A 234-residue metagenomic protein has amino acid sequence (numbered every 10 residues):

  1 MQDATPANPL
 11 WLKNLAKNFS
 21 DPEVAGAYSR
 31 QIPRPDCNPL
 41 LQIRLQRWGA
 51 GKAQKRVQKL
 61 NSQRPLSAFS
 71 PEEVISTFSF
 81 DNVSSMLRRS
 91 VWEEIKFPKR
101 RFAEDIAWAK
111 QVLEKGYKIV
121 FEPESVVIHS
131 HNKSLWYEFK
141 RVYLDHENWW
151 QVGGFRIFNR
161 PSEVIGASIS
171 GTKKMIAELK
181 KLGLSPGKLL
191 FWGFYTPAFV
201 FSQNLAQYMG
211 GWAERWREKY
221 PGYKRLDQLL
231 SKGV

Functional and structural regions predicted by a protein language model:
M1-D3: Active-site acidic Asp-centered loop
T5-A50: Conserved donor NDP-sugar-binding/catalytic core segment of glycosyltransferases
L10-N14, A107-Q111, R141-L144, K174: Alpha-helical elements of Rossmann-like donor-binding domains used by nucleotide-donor carbohydrate transfer enzymes
V57-L87, R101, W149, G153: A recurrent flexible, glycine/aromatic-enriched loop bordering the glycosyltransferase active site that acts as
F80, S85-L87, V91-I95, R100-S125: A short, conserved alpha-helix in the catalytic core of glycosyltransferases
K115-F139, D145, W150-V152: Active-site donor/metal-binding and catalytic loop motifs of nucleotide-sugar-dependent glycosylation enzymes
R141-E147, F158-V234: Non-catalytic, C-terminal membrane-associated alpha-helical segments of glycosyltransferases
